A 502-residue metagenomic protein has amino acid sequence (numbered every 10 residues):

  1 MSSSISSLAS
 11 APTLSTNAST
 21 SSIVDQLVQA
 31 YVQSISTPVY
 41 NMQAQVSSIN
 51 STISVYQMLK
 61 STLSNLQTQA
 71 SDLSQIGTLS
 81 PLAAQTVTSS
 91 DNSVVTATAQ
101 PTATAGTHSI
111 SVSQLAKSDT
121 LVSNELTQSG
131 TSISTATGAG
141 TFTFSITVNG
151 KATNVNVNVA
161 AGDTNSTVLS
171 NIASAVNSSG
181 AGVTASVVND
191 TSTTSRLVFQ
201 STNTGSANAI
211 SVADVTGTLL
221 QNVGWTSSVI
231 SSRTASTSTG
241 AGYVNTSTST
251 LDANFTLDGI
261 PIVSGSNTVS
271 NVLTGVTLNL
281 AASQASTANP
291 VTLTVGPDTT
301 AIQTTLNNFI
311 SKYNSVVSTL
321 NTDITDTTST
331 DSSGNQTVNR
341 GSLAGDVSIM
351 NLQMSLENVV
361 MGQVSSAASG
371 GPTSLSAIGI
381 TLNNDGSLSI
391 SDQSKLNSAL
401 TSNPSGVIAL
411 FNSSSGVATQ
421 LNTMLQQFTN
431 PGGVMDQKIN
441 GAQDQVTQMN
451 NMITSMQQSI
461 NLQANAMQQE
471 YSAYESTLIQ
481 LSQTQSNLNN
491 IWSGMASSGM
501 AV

Functional and structural regions predicted by a protein language model:
M1-S47, T68-R196, Q200-L320, S342-S459 (+1 more regions): Bacterial flagellar/type III secretion structural subunits and associated motility module proteins, recognized via
Q43-V46, N50-I53, Q57-K60, Q67 (+10 more regions): Alpha-helical coiled-coil heptad-repeat register
T52-S54, L59-T62, V87, S113-L115: Acidic/polar N-terminal loop/beta-strand segments that form early-domain functional surfaces
K60, G77, V183, I324-T327 (+3 more regions): Secondary-structure transition/capping residues
D190-S195, T322-S342, A466, N487-S498: Acidic/histidine-enriched alpha-helical segments
A367-P372, A473-A501: C-terminal low-complexity, acidic/polar tails when present
